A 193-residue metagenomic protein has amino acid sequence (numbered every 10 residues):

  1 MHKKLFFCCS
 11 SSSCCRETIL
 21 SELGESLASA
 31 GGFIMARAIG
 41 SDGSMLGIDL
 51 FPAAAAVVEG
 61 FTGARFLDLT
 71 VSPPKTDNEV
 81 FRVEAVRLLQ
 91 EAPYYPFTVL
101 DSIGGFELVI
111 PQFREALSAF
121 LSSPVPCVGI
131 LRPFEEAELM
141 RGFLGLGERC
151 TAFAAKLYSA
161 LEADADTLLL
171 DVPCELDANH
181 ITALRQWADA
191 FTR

Functional and structural regions predicted by a protein language model:
M1-E25: Glycine-rich P-loop/Walker A and Walker A-like loops and their local beta1-loop-alpha1 context in P-loop NTPases
H2-L5, Q90, G104-R193: Replace "adjacent to P-loop NTPase cores in ATP/GTP-dependent enzymes" with "adjacent to NTP-binding cores
C9-S10, I34, L131-R132: Short beta-strand/turn micro-motifs composed of small residues that flank or help shape donor/cofactor-binding pockets
C14, I39, E136: Flexible, glycine-rich phosphate/dinucleotide-binding loops and adjacent beta-alpha linkers at cofactor/substrate
S21-T70: N-terminal phosphate/diphosphate-binding loop that engages ATP/GTP or pyrophosphate donors across diverse enzyme folds
E25-S29, Y94-Y95, S122-S123: Short glycine/proline-enriched coil/turn segments at helix->beta-strand junctions
G47, P96-F97, T167: Conserved acidic residues
D68-Q112, S118: Phosphate-binding/switch loop-helix module in NTP-utilizing enzymes
